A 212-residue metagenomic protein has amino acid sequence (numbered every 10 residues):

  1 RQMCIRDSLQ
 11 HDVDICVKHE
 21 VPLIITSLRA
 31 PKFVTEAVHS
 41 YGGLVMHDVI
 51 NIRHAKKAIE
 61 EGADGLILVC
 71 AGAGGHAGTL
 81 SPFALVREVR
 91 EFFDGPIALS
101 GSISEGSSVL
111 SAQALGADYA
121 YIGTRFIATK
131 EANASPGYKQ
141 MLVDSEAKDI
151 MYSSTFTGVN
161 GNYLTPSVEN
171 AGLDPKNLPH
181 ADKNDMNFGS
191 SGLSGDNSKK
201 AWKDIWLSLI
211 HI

Functional and structural regions predicted by a protein language model:
R1-I5, I212: Short, small-residue-biased leader/transition segments that mark boundaries at the very start of proteins
Q2, C16-L23, H47-R53, A73-G75 (+3 more regions): Phosphate-binding glycine-rich loops and adjacent basic patches that engage nucleotide phosphates, nucleic-acid
Q2, I67-L68, L99, I122: Short beta-strand segments at enzyme active-site cores
D7-I97, S107, S111-L115: Alpha/beta enzyme core
P82-A98, S104-I210: Conserved active-site-proximal phosphate/metal-binding subdomains
